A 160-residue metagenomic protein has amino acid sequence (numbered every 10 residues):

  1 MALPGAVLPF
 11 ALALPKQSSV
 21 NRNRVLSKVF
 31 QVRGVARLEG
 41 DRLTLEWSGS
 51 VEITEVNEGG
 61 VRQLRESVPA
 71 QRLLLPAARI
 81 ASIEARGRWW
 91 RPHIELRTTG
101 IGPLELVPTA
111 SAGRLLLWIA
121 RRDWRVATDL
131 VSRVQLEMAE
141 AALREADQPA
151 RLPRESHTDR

Functional and structural regions predicted by a protein language model:
A2-V20, L26-V35, R62-R160: Acidic, Ser/Thr- and proline-rich intrinsically disordered linker/docking segments of eukaryotic scaffolds
Q31-E52: Polybasic phosphoinositide-binding surfaces of eukaryotic membrane-targeting domains
E52-G59: Short, conserved, GDST-rich strand-edge loop motifs in beta-rich repeat architectures
